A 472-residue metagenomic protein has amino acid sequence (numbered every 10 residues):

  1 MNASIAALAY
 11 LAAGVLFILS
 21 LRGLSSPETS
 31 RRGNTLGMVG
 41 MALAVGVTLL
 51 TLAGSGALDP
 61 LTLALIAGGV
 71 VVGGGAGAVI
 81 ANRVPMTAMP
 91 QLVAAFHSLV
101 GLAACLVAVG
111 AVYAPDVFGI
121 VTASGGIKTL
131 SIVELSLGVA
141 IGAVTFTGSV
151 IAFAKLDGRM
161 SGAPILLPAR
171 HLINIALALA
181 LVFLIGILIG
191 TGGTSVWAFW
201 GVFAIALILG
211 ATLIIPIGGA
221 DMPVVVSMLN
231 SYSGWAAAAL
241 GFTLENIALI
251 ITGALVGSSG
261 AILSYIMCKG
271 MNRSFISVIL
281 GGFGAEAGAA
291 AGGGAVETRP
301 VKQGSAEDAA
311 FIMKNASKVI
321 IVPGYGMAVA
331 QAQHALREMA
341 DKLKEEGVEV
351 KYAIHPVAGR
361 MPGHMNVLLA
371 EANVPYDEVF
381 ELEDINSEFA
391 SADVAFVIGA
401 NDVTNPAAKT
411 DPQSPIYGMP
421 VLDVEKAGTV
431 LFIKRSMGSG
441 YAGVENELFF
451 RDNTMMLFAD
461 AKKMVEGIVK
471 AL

Functional and structural regions predicted by a protein language model:
M1-G14, T51, L58-G73, S131-F146 (+1 more regions): Structural signature of hydrophobic alpha-helical transmembrane segments
L16-T29, G74-V93, S149-P164, L209-M222 (+1 more regions): C-terminal ends of transmembrane helices
E28-M38, P85-L102, L156, S161-P168 (+4 more regions): Short, non-helical or kinked segments that cap or interrupt transmembrane helices
L36-L49, A95-A108, R170-V182, M228-G241: Small-residue-rich segments of transmembrane alpha-helices in multi-pass membrane proteins, especially helix faces
T48-A67, V79-A88, C105-T122, T191-G192: Transmembrane alpha-helix boundary signature
G56, G110-G125, I189-W197, V224 (+1 more regions): Transmembrane helix-loop junctions at the membrane interface of multipass transporters and ion channels
L255-A316: Membrane-interfacial segments at transmembrane helix termini in multi-pass membrane proteins
E297-L472: Structured cytosolic domains appended to multi-pass membrane proteins
